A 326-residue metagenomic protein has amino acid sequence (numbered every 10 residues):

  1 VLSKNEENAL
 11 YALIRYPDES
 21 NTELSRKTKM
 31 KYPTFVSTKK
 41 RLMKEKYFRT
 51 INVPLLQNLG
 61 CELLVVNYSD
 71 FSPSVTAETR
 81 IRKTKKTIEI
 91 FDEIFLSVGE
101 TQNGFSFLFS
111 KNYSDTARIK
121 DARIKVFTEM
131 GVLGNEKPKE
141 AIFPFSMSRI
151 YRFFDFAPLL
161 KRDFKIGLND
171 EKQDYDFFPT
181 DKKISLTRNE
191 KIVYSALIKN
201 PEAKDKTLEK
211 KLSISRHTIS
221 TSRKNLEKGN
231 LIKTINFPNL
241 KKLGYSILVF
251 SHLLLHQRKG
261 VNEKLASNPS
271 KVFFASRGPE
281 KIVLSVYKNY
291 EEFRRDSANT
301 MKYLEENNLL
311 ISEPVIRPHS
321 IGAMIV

Functional and structural regions predicted by a protein language model:
V1-V326: A compositional/biophysical signature of low hydrophobicity enriched in polar/charged and small residues
